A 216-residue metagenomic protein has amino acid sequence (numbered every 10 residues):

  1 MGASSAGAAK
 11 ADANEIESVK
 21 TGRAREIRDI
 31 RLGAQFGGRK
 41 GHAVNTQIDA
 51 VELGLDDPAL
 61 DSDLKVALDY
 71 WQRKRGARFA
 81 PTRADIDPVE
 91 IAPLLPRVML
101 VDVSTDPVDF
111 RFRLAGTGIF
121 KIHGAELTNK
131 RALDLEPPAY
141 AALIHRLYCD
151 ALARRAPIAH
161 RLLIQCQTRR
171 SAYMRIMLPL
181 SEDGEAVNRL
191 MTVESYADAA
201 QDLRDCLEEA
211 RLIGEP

Functional and structural regions predicted by a protein language model:
G2-L135, A142-P216: Intrinsically disordered, low-complexity terminal regulatory regions
